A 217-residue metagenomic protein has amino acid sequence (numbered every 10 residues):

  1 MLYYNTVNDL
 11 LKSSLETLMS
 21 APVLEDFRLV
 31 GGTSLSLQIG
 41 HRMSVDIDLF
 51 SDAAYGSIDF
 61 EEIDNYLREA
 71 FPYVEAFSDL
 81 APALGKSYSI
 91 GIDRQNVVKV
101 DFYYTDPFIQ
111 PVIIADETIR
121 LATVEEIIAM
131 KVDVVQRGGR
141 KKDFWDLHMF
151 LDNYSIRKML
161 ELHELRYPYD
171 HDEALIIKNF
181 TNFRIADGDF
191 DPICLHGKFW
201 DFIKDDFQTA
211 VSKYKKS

Functional and structural regions predicted by a protein language model:
M1-S217: Compositionally biased terminal segments of proteins
